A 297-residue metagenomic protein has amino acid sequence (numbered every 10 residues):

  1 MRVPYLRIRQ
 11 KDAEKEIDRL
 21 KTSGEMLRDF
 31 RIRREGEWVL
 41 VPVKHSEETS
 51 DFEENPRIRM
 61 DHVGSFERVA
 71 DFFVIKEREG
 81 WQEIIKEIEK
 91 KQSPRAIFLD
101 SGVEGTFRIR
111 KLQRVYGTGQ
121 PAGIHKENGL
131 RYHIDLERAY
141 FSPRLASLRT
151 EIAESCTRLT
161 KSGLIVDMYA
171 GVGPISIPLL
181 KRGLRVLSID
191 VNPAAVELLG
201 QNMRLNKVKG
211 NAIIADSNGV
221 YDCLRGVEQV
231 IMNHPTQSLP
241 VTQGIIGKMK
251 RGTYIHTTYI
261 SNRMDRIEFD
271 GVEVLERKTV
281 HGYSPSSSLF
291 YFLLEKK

Functional and structural regions predicted by a protein language model:
M1-K297: SAM-dependent transferase fold signal centered on methyltransferase-like domains, encompassing both Class I
